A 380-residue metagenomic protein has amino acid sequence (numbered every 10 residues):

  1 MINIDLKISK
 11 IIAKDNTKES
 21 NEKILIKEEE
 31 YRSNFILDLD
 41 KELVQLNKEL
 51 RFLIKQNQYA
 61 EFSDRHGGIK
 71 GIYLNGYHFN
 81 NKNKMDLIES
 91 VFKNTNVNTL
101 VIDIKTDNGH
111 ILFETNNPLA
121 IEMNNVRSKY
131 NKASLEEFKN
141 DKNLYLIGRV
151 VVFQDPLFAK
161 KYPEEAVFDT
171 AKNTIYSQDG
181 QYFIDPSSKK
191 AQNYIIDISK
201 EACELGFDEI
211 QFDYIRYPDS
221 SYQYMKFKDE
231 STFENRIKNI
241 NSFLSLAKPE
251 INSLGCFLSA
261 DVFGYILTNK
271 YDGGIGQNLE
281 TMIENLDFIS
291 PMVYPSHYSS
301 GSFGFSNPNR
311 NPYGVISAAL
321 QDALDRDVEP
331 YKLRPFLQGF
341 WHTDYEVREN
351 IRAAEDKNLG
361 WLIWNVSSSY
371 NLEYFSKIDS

Functional and structural regions predicted by a protein language model:
S33, L286-S300, P312-D322, D327-S380: Substrate-binding cleft of secreted/luminal carbohydrate-active enzymes
F62-F79, F153-E201: Active-site-adjacent "subsite" loops/lids of carbohydrate-active enzymes
K82-K84, S90-V91, T95, F183-Y214 (+1 more regions): An active-site-proximal structural segment forming one wall of the substrate-binding cleft that immediately precedes
D86-H110, E204-E209, L286-F288, K357-W361: Catalytic domains of carbohydrate-active enzymes, especially glycoside hydrolases
T95-K129, D219-K226: Aromatic-lined carbohydrate-binding/catalytic grooves of carbohydrate-active enzymes
T99-I104, R127-Y176, Q211: Glycine-rich, aromatic-flanked loop segments that form ligand/cofactor-binding clefts across common enzyme folds
G109, N116, P156, K161-P163 (+1 more regions): Active-site-proximal loop/short-helix segments that contain or immediately flank catalytic acid/base residue(s)
I147-D155, Q211, I237-I275, P330-H342: Aromatic-lined carbohydrate-recognition surfaces of secreted/lumenal glycan-active proteins
